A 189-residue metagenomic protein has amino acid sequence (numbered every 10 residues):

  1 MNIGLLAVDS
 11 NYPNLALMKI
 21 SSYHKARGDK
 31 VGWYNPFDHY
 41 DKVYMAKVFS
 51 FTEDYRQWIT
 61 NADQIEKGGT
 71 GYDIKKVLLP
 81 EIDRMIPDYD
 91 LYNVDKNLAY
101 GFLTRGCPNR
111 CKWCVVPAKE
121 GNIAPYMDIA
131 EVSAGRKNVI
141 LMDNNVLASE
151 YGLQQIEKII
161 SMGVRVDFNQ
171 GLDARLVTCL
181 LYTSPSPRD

Functional and structural regions predicted by a protein language model:
M1-K67, D73: A short, structured N-terminal alpha-helical element that caps or precedes a catalytic domain
L6, A46, G68, M142 (+1 more regions): A cross-family glycoside hydrolase active-site/sugar-binding cleft signature
D9-Y12, V48-T52, G71-I74, C107-N109 (+3 more regions): Short, solvent-exposed loop/turn segments at secondary-structure junctions
V43, Y55-R56, I74-P80, K112 (+1 more regions): Short, charged, surface-exposed secondary-structure boundary motifs
E53-Q57, Y126, G152-Q155: Well-ordered, non-membrane alpha-helical segments in soluble/globular domains
I65-Y89: Ser/Thr/Gly-rich flexible loops in soluble cytosolic domains mediating phosphotransfer, phosphorylation
V94-E131: Canonical Radical SAM [4Fe-4S] cluster-binding loop centered on the CxxxCxxC motif and its immediate flanking residues
S133-R188: Conserved SAM/AdoMet-binding glycine-rich loop
